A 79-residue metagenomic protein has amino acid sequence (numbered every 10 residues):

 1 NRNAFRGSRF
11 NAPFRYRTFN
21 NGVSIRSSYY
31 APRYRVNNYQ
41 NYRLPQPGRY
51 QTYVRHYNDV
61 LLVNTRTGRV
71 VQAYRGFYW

Functional and structural regions predicted by a protein language model:
N1-W79: Low-complexity segments
